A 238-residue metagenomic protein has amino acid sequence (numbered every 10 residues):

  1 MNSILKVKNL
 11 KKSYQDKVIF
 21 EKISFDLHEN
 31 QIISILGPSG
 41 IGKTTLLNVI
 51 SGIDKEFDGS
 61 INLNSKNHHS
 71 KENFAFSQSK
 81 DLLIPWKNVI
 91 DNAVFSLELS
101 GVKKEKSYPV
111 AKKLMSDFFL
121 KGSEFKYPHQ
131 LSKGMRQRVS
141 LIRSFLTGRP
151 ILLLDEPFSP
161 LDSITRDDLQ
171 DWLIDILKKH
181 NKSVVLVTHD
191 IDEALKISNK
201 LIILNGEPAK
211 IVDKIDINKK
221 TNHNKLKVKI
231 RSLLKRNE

Functional and structural regions predicted by a protein language model:
L36-P38: The feature captures the beta-strand-to-loop junction immediately N-terminal to the Walker
S51: Helix-to-loop junction immediately C-terminal to a conserved catalytic motif
K87-E98: Q-loop/switch helix immediately C-terminal to the Walker
E105-S123: Conserved ABC ATPase "signature" region
Y127-L131, M135: Conserved ABC ATPase signature
L146-P150: A short, proline-enriched helix->beta-strand linker immediately N-terminal to the Walker B motif in ABC-type P-loop
